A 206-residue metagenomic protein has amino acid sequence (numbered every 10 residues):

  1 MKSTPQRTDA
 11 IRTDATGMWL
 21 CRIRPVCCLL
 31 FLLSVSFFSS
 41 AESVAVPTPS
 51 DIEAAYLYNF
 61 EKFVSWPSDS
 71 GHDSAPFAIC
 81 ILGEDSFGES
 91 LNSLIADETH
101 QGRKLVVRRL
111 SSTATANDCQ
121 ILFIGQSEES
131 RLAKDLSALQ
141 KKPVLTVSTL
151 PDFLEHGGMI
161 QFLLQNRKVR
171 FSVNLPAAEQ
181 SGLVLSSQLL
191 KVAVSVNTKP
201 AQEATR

Functional and structural regions predicted by a protein language model:
K2-Q6, G17-C28, S36-R206: Short hydrophobic alpha-helices and adjacent helix-cap/hinge residues
